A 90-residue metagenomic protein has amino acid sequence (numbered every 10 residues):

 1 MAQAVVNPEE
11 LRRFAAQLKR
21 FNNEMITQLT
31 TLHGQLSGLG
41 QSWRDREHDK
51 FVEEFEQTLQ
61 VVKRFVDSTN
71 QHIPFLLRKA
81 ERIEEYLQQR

Functional and structural regions predicted by a protein language model:
M1-R90: N-terminal secretion-targeting helices of virulence/extracellular proteins, encompassing both classical Sec signal
